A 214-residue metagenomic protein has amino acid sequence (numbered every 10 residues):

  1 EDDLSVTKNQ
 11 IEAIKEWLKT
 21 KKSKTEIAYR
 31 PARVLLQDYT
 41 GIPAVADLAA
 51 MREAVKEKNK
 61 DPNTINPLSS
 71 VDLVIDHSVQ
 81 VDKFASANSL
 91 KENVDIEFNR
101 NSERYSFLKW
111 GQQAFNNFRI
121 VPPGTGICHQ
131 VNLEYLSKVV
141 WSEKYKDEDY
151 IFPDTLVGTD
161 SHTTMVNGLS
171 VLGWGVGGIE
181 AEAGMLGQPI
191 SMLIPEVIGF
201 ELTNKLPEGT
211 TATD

Functional and structural regions predicted by a protein language model:
E1-D214: Fe-S-dependent hydro-lyases/dehydratases of central metabolism
